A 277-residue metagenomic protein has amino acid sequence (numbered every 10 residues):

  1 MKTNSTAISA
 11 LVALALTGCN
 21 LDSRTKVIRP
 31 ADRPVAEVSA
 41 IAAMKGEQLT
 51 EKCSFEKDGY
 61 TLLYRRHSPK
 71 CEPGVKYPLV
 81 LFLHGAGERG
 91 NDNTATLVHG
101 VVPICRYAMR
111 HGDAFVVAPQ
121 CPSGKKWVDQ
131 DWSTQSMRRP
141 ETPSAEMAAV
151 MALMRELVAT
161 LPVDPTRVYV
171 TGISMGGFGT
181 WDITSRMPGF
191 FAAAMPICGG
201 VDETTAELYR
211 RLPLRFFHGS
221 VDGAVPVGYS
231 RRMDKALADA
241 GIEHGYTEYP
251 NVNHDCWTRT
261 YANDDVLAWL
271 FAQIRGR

Functional and structural regions predicted by a protein language model:
C19-L79, A114, E146, T171 (+7 more regions): A domain-start/cap signature at the N-terminus of enzymes
C71, V75, Q130-I173: Gly/Ser-rich "nucleophile elbow"/oxyanion-hole loop immediately N-terminal to the catalytic nucleophile in hydrolases
L83-H84, H218: The conserved beta1-alpha1 loop
E88-M147: Active-site machinery of serine-nucleophile hydrolases
V98-R106, C198-A206, G228: Alpha-helical scaffolding within the catalytic cores of extracellular/periplasmic polymer-degrading hydrolases
V158-T160, T166-L208: Primarily recognizes the serine-hydrolase "nucleophile elbow" in alpha/beta-hydrolase and SGNH/GDSL folds
P213-F217, G223-R277: C-terminal catalytic histidine-bearing segment of alpha/beta-hydrolase fold enzymes
